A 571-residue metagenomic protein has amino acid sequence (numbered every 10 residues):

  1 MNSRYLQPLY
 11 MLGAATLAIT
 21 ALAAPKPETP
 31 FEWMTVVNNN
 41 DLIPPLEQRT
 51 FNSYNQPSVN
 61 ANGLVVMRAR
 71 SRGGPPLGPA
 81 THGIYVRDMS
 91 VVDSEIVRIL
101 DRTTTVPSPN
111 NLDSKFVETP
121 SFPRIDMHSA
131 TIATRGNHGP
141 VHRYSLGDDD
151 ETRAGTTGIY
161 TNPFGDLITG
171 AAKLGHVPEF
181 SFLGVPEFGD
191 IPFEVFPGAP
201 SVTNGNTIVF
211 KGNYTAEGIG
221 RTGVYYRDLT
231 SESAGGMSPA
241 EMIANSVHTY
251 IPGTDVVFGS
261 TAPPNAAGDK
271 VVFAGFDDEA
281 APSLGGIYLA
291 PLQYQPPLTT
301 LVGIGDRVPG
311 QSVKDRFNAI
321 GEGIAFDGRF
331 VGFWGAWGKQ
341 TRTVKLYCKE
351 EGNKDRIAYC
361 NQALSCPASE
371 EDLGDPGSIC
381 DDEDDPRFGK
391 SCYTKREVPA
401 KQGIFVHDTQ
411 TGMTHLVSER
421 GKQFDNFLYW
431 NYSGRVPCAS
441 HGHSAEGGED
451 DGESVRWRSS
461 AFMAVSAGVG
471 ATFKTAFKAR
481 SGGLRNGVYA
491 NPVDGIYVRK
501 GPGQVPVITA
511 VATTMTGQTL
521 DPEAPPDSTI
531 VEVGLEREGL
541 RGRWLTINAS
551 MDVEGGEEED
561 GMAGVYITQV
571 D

Functional and structural regions predicted by a protein language model:
N2-L22: Gram-negative bacterial Sec-dependent N-terminal signal peptides
A24-D571: Conserved "turn/edge" positions that cap or connect secondary-structure elements within repeat/scaffolded domains
